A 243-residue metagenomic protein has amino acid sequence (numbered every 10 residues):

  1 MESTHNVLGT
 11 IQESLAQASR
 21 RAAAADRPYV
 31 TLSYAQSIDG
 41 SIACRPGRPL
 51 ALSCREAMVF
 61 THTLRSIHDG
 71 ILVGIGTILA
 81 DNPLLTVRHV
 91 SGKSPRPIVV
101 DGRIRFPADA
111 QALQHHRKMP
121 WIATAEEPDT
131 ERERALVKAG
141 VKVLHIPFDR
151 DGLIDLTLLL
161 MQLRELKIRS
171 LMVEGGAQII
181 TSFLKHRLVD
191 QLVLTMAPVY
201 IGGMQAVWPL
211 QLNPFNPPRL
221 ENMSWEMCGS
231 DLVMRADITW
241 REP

Functional and structural regions predicted by a protein language model:
M1-P243: Enzymes that bind and transform nitrogen-containing heteroaromatic metabolites
